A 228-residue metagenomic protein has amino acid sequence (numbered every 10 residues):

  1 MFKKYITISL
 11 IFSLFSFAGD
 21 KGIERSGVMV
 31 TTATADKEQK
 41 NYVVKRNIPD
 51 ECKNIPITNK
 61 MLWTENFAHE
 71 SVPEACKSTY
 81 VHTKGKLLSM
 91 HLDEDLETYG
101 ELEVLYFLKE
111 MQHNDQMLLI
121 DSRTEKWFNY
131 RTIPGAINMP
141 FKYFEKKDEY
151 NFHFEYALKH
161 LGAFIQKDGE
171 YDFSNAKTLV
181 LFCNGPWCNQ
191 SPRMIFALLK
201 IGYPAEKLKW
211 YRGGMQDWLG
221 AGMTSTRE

Functional and structural regions predicted by a protein language model:
M1-F2: N-terminal secretory signal peptides that target proteins for export/translocation
Y5-S13: Sec-dependent N-terminal signal peptides
L14-A18: Sec/Tat signal peptide C-region and signal peptidase I cleavage site
G19-Y130: Flexible, polar/low-complexity N-terminal or interdomain linker segments that lie immediately upstream of folded
S89-K177, E228: Positively charged, proline/Ser/Thr-rich regional signature most characteristic of the Rhodanese/CDC25-like
T124-W127, Y143-K146, G185-N189, G214-W218: Solvent-exposed loop/turn segments at secondary-structure junctions within structured extracellular/periplasmic domains
L158-M215: Catalytic cysteine-centered active loop of the rhodanese-like fold, especially the PTP/DSP P-loop
A221-E228: Active-site neighborhoods of enzymes that stabilize oxyanions during catalysis
